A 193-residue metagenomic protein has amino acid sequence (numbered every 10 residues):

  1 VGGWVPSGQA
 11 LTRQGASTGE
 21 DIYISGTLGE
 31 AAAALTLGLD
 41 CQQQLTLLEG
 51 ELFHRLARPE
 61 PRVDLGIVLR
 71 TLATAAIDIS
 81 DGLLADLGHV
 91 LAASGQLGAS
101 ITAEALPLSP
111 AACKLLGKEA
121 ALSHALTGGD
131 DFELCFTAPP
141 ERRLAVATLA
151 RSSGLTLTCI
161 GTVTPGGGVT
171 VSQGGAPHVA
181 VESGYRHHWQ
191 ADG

Functional and structural regions predicted by a protein language model:
V1-T36, T162: Glycine-rich anion-binding loops of enzyme active sites
V1-V5, T71-L72, A76-G193: Glycine-/charge-enriched secondary-structure boundary and capping motifs
S7-T12, Q43-T46, Q96-S100: Phosphate-handling active-site elements
A10, V63, A120-S123: A generic local structural motif
R13-Q14, L37-L39, V90-L91, A150-R151: Short, glycine/charged-enriched secondary-structure capping and boundary segments
S17-T18, D64, T127: Residue-level recognition of short, solvent-exposed, well-ordered loop/turn junctions that link secondary-structure
A32-G50: Short, compositionally biased
L47-H89: Polyanion-binding loop/helix "lid" in catalytic or ligand-binding cores
